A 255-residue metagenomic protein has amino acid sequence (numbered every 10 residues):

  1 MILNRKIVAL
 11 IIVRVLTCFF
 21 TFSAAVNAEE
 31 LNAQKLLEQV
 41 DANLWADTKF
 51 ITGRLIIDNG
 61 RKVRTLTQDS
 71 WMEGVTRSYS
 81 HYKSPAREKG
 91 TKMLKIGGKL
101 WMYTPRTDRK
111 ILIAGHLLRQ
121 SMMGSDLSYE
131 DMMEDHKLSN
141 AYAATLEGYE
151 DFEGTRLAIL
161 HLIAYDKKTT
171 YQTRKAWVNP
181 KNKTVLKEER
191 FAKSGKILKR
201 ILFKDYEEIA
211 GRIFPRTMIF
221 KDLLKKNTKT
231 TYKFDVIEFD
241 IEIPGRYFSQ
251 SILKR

Functional and structural regions predicted by a protein language model:
M1-A9: N-terminal secretory signal peptides that target proteins for export/translocation
L10-S23: Bacterial N-terminal signal peptides
S23-A33: Boundary at the C-terminal end of the N-terminal hydrophobic targeting segment
L31-R106: N-terminal mature ectodomain segment of secretory-pathway/periplasmic proteins
P105-E134: Acidic/charged, solvent-exposed loop-and-adjacent secondary-structure segments enriched in E/D, K/R, S/T, and G/P
R109, I113, M133, E153-Q250: Gly/Pro-enriched, hydrophobic low-complexity segments that function as extracytoplasmic propeptides/linkers
S125-I163: Short, conserved active-site entrance elements at the starts or edges of catalytic domains
